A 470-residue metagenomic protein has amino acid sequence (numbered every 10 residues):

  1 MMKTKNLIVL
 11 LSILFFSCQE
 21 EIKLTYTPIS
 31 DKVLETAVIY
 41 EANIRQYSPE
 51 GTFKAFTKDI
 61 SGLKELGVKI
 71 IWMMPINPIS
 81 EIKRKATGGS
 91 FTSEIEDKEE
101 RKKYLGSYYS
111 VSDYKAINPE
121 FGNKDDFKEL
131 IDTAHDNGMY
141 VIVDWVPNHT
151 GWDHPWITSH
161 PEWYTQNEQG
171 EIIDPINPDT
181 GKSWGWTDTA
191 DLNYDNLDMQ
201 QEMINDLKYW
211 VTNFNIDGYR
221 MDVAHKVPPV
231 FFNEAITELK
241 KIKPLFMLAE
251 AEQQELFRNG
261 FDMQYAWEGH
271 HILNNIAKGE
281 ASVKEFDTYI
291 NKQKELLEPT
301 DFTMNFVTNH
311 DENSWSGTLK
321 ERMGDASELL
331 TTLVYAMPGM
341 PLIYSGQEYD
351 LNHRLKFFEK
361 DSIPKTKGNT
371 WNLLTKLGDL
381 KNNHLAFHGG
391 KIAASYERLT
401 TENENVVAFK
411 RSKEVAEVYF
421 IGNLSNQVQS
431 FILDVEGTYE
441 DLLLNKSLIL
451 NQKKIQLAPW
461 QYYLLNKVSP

Functional and structural regions predicted by a protein language model:
M1-K23: Bacterial Sec-dependent N-terminal signal peptides
C18-N43, S48-W72, P78, M323-G324 (+3 more regions): Carbohydrate-interacting/catalytic domains
E21-Y40, R45-A55, I60-K69, P75-F214 (+1 more regions): Substrate-binding/active-site clefts of carbohydrate-active enzymes
V38-Y40, I71-M73, V141-V143, Y219 (+3 more regions): Hydrophobic faces of well-ordered beta-strands that scaffold small-molecule active sites in alpha/beta enzyme cores
T52-A55, G122-D126, D198-M203, V227 (+5 more regions): Soluble or luminal CAZymes and related metallo-dependent hydrolases
W72-E81, D144-H154, D222-P228, E250-E255 (+1 more regions): Short, solvent-exposed turn/loop segments enriched in Gly/Ser/Thr/Pro and often Arg
D206, T212, D222-T303, L333 (+6 more regions): Active-site-proximal helices and loops of the catalytic beta/alpha 8
P299-E321: Active-site clefts of carbohydrate-active enzymes
